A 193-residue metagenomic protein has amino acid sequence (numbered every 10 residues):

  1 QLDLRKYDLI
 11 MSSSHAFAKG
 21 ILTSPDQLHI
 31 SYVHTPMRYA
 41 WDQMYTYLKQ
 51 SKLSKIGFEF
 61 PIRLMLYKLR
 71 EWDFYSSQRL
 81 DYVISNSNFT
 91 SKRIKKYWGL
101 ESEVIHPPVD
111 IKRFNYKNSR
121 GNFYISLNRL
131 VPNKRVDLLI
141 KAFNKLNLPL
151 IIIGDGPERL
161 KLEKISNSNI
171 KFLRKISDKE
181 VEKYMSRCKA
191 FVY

Functional and structural regions predicted by a protein language model:
Q1-F17: Active-site donor-binding segments of glycosyltransferases and PAPS-dependent sulfotransferases
Y7, L80, C188: An anion/phosphate-binding loop that grips the pyrophosphate of nucleotide cofactors and donors
L9-S12, T23-K55, I84, E103: Active-site proximal beta-strand in glycosyltransferases
Q50-V83, S91: Membrane-proximal helix-turn-helix segments that form the acceptor-binding/catalytic region of lipid-linked
K92, K96, E103-V104, P108-N122 (+1 more regions): Acidic anion/phosphate-binding donor-loop and adjacent secondary structure in glycosyltransferase catalytic cores
V109, N115-I151: Conserved donor-binding/catalytic core segment of Leloir-type glycosyltransferases
L160-K183: Nucleotide-activated donor-binding/catalytic signature segment of Leloir-type glycosyltransferases, i.e., the conserved
S186-Y193: Acidic donor-binding loop of glycosyltransferase active sites
